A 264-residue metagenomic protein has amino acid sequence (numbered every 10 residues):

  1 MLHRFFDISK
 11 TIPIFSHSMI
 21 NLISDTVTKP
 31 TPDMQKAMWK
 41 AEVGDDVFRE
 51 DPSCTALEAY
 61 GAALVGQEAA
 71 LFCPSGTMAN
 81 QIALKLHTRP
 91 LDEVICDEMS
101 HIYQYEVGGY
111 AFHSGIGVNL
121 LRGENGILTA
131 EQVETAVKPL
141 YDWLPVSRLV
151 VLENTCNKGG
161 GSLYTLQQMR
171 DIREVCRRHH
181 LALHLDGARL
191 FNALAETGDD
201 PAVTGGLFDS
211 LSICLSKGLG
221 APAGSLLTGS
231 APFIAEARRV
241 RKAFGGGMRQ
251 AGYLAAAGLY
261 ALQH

Functional and structural regions predicted by a protein language model:
D7-F15: Short, positively charged and aromatic/hydrophobic N-terminal segments
I20-A41, D45-H264: Conserved PLP-enzyme active-site core in the AAT-like
